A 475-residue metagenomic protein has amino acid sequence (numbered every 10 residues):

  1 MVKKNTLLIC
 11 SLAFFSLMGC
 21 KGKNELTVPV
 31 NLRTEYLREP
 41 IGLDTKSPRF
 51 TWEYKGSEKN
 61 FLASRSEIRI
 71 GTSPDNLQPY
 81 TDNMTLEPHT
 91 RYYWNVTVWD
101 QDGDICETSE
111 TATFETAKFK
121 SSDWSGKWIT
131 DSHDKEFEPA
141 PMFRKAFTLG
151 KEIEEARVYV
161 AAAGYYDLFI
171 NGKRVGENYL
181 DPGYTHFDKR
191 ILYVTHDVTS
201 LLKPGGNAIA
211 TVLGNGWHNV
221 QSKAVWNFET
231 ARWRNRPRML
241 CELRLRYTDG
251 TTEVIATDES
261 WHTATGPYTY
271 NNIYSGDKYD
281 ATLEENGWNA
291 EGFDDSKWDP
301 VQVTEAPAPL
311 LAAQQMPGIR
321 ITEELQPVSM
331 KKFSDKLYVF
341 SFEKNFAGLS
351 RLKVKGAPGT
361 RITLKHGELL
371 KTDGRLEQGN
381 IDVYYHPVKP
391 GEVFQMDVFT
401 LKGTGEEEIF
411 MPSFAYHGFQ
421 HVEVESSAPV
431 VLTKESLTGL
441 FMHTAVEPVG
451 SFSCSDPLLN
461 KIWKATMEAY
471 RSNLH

Functional and structural regions predicted by a protein language model:
M1-V28: Bacterial Sec-dependent N-terminal signal peptides
E25-H475: Extracellular/oxidizing-compartment recognition motifs
